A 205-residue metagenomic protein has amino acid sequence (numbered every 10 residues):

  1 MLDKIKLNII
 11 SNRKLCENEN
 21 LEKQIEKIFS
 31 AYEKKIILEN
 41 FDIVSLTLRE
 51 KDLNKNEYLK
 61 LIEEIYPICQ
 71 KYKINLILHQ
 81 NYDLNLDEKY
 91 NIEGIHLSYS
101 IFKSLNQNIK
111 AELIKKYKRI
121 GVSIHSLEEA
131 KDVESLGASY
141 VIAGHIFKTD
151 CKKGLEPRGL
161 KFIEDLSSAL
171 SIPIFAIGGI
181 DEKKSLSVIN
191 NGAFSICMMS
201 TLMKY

Functional and structural regions predicted by a protein language model:
M1-Y140, R158, I172, I180-L186 (+2 more regions): Conserved N-terminal beta1-alpha1 strand-loop-helix module at the mouth
L48, F147-K153: A short acidic, helix-capping loop that chelates divalent metal ions and anchors anionic groups
I65, I163-L166: Aromatic/hydrophobic pocket-lining residues that form π-stacking "cages" and hydrophobic walls in ligand
G144-I146, I177-I180: Short, loop-centered acidic/histidine patches that primarily coordinate divalent metals
K152-G159, I163: Substrate-recognition "cap/lid" segment bordering the active-site pocket of phosphatases
F194: Short, glycine/charged-rich "phosphate-handling" switch motifs in NTP-dependent and phosphotransfer domains
